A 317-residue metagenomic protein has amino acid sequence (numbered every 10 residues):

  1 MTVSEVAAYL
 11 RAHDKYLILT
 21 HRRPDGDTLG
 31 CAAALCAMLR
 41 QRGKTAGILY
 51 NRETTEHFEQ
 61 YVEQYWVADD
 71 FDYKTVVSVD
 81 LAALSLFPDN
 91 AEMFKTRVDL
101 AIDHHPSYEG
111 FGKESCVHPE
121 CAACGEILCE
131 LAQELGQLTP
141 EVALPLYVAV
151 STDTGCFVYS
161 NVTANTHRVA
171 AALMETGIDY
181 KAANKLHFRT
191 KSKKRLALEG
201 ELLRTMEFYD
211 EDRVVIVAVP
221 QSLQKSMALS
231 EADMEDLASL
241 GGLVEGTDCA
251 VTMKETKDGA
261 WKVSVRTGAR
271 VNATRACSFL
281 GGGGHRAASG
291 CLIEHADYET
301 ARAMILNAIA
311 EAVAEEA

Functional and structural regions predicted by a protein language model:
T2-R23, G30-E59, D70-K74, G155-A317: Hydrophobic helix-and-loop "lid/oligomerization" segment in the mid-to-C-terminal part of catalytic domains
L10, D69-D70, A91-F94, Y108-E109 (+4 more regions): Solvent-exposed alpha-helices and their adjacent loops that cap or buttress functional pockets in soluble metabolic
L19, R23, S78, A101 (+1 more regions): Generic enzyme active-site microenvironment
L35-C36, M93-T96, V117-H118, R168: Glycine-rich, phosphate-binding/catalytic loops in enzymes
L49, V77, V98-I102, E114-V117 (+2 more regions): Hydrophobic/aromatic beta-strand patches that form the interior of the parallel beta-sheet core in alpha/beta enzyme
Q60-E114: Active-site cofactor/cluster-binding pocket
Q64-V67, V117-E120, G268-A269: Short, hinge-like loop/turn segments at secondary-structure boundaries
H105-A170: Short alpha-helices
